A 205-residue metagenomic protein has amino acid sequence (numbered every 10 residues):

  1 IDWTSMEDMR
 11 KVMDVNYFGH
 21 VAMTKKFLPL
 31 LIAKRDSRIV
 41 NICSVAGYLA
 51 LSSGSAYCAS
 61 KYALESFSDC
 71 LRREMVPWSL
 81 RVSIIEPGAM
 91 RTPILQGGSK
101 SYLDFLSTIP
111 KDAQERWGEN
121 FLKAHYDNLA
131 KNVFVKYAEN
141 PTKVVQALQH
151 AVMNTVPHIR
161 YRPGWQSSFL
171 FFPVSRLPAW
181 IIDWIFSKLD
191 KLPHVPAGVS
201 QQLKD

Functional and structural regions predicted by a protein language model:
I1-D2, L49-A56: Active-site loop immediately N-terminal to the catalytic Tyr-X3-Lys motif of short-chain dehydrogenase/reductase
W3, E7-D14: Active-site Tyr-X3-Lys motif and surrounding loop/helix of classical short-chain dehydrogenase/reductase
M23-F27, L31, N41, F67-S68: Hydrophobic positions on the long internal alpha-helix of Rossmann-like NAD(P)-dependent oxidoreductase domains
T24, S60-A63: Active-site helix of classical SDR
S44: Residue(s) in the substrate-gating loop at a strand-loop-helix junction that position the organic substrate next
L49, C70-R81: Active-site-adjacent segment of SDR/Rossmann-fold oxidoreductases
P77-V133: C-terminal beta-strand-loop-alpha-helix "lid" module of Rossmann-like NAD(P)-dependent dehydrogenases
